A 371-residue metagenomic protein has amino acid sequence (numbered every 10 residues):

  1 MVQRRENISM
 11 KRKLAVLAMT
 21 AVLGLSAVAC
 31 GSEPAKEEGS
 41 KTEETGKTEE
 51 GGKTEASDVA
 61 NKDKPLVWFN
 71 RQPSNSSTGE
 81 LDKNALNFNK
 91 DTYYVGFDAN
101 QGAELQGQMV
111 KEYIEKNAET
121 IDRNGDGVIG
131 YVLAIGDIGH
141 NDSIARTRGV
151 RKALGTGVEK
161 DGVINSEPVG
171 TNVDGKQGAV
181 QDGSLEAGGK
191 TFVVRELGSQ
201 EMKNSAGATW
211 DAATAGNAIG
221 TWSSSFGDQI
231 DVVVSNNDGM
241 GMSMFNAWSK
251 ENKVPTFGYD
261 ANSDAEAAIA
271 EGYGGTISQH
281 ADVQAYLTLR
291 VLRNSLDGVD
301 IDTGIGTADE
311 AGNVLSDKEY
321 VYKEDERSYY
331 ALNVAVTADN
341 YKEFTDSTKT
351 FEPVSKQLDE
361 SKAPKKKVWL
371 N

Functional and structural regions predicted by a protein language model:
M1-S9, K47: Short, Lys/Arg-enriched N-terminal segments with co-localized hydrophobic residues within the first ~10-30 amino acids
N7-L17: Bacterial N-terminal signal peptides that target proteins for export
A21-V22: Repetitive helical segments and hydrophobic/amphipathic motifs
L25-A27: Bacterial Sec-type N-terminal signal peptides, specifically the leucine/valine-rich hydrophobic h-region
C30-N371: A residue-level marker of the well-folded mature domains of exported/periplasmic proteins
